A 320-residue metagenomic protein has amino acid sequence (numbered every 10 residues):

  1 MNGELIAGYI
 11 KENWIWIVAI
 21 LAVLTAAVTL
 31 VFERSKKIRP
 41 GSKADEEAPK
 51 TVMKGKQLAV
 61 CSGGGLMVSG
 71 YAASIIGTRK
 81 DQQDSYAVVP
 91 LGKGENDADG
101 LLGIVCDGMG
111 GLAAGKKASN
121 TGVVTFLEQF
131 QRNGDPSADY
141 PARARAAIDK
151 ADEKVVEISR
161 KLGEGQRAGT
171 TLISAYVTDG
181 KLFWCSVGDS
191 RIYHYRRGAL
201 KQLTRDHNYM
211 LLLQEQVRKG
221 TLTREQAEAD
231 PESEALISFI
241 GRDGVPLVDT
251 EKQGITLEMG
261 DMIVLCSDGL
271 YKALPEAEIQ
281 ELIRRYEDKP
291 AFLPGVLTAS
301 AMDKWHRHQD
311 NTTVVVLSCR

Functional and structural regions predicted by a protein language model:
M1-R320: PP2C/PPM-type serine/threonine phosphatase catalytic domain
